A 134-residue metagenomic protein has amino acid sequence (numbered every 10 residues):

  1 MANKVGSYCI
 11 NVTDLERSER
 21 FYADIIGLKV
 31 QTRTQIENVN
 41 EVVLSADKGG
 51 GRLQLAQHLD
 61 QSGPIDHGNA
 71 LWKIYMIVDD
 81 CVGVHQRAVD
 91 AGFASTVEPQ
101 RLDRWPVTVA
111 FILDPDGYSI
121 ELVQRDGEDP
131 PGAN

Functional and structural regions predicted by a protein language model:
M1-V5, K29-I77, H85-L113, R125-N134: Vicinal oxygen chelate
S18-A23, A88, G117: Conserved active-site tyrosine of GNAT-family acetyltransferases
